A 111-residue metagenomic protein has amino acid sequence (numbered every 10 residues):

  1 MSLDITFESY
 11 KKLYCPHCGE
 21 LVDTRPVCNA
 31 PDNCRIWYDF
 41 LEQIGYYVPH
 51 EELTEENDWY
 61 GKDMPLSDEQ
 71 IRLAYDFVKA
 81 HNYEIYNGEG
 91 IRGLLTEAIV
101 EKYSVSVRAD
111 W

Functional and structural regions predicted by a protein language model:
M1-W111: Acidic (Asp/Glu-rich) sequence patches and key acidic residues that form negatively charged surfaces used
